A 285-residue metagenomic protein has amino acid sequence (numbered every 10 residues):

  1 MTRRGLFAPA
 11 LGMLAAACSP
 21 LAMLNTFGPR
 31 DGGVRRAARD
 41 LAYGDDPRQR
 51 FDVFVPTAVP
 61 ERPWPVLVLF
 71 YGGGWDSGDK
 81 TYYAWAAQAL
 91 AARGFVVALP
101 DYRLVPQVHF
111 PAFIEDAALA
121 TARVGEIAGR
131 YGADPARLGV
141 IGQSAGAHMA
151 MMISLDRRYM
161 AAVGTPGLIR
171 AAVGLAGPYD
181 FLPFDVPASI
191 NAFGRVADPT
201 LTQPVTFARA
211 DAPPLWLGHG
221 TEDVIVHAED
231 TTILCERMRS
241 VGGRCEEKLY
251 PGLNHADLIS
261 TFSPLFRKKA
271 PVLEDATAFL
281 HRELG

Functional and structural regions predicted by a protein language model:
G5-A22: N-terminal export signals
M23-V59: N-terminal cap/lid segment of alpha/beta-hydrolase-fold proteins
D46, G177-F207, P213: Mobile cap/lid helix-loop segments that gate and shape the active-site cleft of serine hydrolases
P63-G72: Short beta-strand element of the alpha/beta-hydrolase
G78-A86, A98-P135, F266-R267: Catalytic nucleophile-loop/oxyanion-hole region of alpha/beta-hydrolase and closely related hydrolase-like folds
A122-D185: Primarily recognizes the serine-hydrolase "nucleophile elbow" in alpha/beta-hydrolase and SGNH/GDSL folds
L217-H219, D223: Short beta-strand/loop motif that positions the catalytic acidic residue of the alpha/beta-hydrolase fold
V241-G285: C-terminal catalytic histidine-bearing segment of alpha/beta-hydrolase fold enzymes
